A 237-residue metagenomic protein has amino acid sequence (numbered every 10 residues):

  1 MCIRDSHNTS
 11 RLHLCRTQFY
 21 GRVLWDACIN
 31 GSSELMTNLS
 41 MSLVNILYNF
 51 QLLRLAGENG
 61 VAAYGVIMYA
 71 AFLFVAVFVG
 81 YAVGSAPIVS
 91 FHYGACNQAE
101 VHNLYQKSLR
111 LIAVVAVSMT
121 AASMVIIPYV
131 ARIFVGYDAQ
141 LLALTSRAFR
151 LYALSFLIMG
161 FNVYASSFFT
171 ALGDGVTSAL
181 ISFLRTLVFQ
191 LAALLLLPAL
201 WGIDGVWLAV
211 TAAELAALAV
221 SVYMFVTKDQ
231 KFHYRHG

Functional and structural regions predicted by a protein language model:
R4-S32, V89-S155, L196-G237: Short alpha-helical transmembrane segments in multi-pass integral membrane proteins
R16-L47, L52, L73, V77 (+3 more regions): Hydrophobic faces of transmembrane alpha-helices in multi-pass small-molecule transporters and flippases across diverse
E34-I46, F50, V79, L111-M124 (+2 more regions): Hydrophobic alpha-helical transmembrane segments in multi-pass membrane proteins
L39-Y69, L73, F91, C96 (+2 more regions): Helix-terminus/linker motif at the lipid-water interface of multi-pass membrane proteins
I46-Q51, L73, A121, Y164-F168 (+2 more regions): Alpha-helical transmembrane segments of multipass membrane proteins
A63-I127, M159-I181: Small-residue-rich hydrophobic transmembrane alpha-helices
V79-A82, Y152-A171, T177-L187, A193 (+1 more regions): Short runs within selected transmembrane alpha-helices of multi-pass transporters and secretion channels
